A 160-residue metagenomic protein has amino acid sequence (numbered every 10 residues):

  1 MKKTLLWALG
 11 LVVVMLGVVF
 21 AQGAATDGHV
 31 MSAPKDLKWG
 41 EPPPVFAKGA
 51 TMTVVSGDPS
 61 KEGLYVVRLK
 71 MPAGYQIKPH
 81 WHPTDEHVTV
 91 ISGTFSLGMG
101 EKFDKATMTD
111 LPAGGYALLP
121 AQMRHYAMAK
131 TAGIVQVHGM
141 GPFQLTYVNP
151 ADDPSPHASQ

Functional and structural regions predicted by a protein language model:
M1-T4: Positively charged n-region of N-terminal signal peptides that target proteins for export
A8-V18: Bacterial N-terminal signal peptides
F20-Y65, D152-Q160: A short, N-terminal "cap"/entry segment at the start of jelly-roll beta-barrel domains of the cupin/DSBH fold
V30, A106, Y126-Q160: Double-stranded beta-helix
M52-V55, V66-P79: N-terminal post-signal-peptidase region of extra-cytosolic proteins
D58-S60, F95, E101-Q122: Short acidic-glycine-tyrosine-enriched beta hairpin
P72-Y75, W81-K102: Glycine- and acidic-residue-biased ligand/ion/polar-headgroup-sensing regions
I77-P79, L97-G98, L119, R124-K130: Short beta-strand His + acidic residue motifs that chelate non-heme Fe in jelly-roll/DSBH and cupin folds
